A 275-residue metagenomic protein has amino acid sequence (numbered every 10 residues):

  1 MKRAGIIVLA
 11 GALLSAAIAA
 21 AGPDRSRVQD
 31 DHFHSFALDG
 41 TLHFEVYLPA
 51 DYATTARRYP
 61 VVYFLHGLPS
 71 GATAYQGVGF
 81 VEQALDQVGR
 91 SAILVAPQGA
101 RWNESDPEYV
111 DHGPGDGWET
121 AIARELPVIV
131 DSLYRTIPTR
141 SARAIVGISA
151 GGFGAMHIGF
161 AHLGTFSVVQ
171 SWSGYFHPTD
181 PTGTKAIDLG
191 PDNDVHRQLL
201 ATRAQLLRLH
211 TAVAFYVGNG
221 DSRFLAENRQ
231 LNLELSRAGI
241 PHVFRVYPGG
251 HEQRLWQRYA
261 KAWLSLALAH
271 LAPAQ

Functional and structural regions predicted by a protein language model:
M1-A4: Positively charged n-region of N-terminal signal peptides that target proteins for export
I7-A16: Bacterial N-terminal signal peptides
A21-Q275: Non-catalytic cap/lid and distal C-terminal segments of serine-dependent acyl enzymes
